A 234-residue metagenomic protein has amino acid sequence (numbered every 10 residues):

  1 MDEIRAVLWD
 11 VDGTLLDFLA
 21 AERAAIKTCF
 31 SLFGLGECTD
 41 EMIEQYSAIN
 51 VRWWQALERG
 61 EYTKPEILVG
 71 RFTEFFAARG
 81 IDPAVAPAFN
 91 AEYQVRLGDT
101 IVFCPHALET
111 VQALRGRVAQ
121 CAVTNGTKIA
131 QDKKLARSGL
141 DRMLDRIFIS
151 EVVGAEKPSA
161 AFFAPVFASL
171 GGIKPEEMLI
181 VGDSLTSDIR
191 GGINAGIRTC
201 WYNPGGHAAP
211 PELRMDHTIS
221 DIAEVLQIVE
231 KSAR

Functional and structural regions predicted by a protein language model:
M1-V7, A20, E41, L108 (+3 more regions): Asp-based, Mg2+/Mn2+-dependent phosphohydrolase catalytic module
D2-P105: N-terminal helical cap/lid subdomain that shapes the substrate entry/recognition surface in HAD-like hydrolases
L32-F33, A78, R117, S169-L170 (+1 more regions): Alpha-helical structural context
G34, G80, R117-V118, G139 (+1 more regions): Glycine-centered loop/turn motif at secondary-structure junctions
I49, G116-R117: Structured helix-beta-strand junction loops
R71, F76, E92-V95, A119-A122 (+2 more regions): N-terminal start-of-chain detector that recognizes signal peptides and the immediate post-cleavage beginning
